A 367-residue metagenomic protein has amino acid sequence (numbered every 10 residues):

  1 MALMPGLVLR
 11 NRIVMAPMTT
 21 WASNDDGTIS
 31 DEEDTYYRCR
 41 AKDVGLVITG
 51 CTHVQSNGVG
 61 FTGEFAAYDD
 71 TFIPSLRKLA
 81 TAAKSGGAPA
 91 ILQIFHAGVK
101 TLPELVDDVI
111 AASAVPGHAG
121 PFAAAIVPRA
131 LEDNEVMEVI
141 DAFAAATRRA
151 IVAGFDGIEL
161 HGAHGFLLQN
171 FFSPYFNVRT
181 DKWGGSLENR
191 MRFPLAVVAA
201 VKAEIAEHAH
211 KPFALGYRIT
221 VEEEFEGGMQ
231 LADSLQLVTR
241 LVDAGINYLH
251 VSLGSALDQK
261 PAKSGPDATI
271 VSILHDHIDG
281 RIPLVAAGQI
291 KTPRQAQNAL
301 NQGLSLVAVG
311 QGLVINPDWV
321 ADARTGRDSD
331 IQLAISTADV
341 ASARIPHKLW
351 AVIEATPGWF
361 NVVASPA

Functional and structural regions predicted by a protein language model:
M1-A367: Flavin-dependent oxidoreductase catalytic cores
